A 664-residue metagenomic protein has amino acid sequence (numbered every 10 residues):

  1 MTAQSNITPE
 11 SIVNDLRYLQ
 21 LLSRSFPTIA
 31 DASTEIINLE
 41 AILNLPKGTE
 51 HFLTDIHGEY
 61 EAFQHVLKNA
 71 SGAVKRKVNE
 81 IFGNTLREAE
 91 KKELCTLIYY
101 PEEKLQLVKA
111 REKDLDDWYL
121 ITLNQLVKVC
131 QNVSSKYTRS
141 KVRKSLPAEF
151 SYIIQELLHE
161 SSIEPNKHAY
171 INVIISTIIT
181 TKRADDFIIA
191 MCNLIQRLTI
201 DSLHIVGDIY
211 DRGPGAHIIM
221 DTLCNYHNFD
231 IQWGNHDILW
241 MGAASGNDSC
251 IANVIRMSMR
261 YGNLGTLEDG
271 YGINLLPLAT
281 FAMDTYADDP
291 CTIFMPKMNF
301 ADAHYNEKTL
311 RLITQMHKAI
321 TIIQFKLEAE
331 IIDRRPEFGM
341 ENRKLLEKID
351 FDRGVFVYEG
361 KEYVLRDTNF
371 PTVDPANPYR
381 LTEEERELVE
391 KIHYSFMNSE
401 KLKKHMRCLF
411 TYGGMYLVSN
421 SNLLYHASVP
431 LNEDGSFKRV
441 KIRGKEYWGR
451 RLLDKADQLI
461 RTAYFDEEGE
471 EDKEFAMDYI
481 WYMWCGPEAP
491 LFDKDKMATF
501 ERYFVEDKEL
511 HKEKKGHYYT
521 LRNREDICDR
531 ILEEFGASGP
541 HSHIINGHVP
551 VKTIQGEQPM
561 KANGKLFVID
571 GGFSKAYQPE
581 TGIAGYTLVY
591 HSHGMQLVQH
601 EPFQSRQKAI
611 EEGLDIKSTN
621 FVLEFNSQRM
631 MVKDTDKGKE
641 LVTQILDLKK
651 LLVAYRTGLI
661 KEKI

Functional and structural regions predicted by a protein language model:
T2-I664: Feature recognizes metal-dependent phosphohydrolase scaffolds
